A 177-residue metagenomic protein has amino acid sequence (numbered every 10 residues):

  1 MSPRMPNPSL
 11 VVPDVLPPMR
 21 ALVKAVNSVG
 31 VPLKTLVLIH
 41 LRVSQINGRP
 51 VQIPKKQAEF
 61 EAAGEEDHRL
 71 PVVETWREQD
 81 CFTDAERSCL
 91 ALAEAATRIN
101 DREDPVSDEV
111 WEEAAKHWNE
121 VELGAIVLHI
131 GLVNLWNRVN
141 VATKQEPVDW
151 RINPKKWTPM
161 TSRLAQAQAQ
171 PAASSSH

Functional and structural regions predicted by a protein language model:
M1-H177: Hydrophobic alpha-helical segments
